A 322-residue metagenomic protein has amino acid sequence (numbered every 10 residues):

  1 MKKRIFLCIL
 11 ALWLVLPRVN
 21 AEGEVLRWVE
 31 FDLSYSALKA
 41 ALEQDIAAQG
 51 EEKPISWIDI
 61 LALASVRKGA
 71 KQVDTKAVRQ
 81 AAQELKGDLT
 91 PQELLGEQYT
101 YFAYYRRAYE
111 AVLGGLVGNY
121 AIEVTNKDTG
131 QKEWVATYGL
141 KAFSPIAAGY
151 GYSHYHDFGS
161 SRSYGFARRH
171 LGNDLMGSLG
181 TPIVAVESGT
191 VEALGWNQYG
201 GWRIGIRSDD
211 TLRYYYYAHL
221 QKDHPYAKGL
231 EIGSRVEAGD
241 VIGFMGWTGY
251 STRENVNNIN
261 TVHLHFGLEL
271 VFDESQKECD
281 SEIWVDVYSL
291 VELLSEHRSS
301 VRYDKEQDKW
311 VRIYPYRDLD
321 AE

Functional and structural regions predicted by a protein language model:
M1-C8: N-terminal Sec-pathway targeting helices
R4, W13-A108: Cationic-aromatic interfacial patches
Q92-W202, A238, E292-E322: Surface-exposed, glycine-biased beta-strand/turn segments
D174-M176, I183-A185, G205-R207, Y214-A218 (+2 more regions): Structural recognition of the beta-strand scaffold that forms the well-ordered cores of secreted hydrolase catalytic
V186-A227, R253-T261: Zn2+-dependent peptidoglycan hydrolase active-site motif and core
R203-I206, V236-N255: Short hydrophobic beta/alpha edge segments that flank linear recognition/processing sites
K228-V236: Acidic, glycine-anchored pre-beta loop/turn
V256-E322: Acidic, glycine-rich catalytic/binding loops that coordinate metals and/or anionic ligands
